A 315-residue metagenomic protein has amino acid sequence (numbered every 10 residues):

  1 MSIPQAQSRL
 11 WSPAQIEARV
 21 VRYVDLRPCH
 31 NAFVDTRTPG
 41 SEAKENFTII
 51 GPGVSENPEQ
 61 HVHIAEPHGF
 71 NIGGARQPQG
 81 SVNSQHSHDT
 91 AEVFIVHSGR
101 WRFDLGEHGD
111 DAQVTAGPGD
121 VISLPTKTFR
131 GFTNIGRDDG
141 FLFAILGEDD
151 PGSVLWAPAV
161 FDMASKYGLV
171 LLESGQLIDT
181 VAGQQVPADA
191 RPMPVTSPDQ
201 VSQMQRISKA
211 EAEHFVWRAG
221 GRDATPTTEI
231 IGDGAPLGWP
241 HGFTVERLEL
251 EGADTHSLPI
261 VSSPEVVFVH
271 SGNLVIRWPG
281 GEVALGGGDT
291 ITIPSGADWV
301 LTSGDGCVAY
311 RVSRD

Functional and structural regions predicted by a protein language model:
M1-H68, L171-G252, S257: A short, N-terminal "cap"/entry segment at the start of jelly-roll beta-barrel domains of the cupin/DSBH fold
S2-S12, F129-Q205, V300-D315: Double-stranded beta-helix
Q60-A65, V82-H88, L105, Q113-V114 (+6 more regions): Short histidine-centered beta-strand/loop micro-motifs that create catalytic or ligand/metal-coordination sites
G69, G74-Q79, S87-E107, E249-L250 (+1 more regions): Short, conserved beta-strand element in jelly-roll/cupin
R100-R102, F129, D139, V266 (+3 more regions): Structural motif
E107-P125, P279-A297: Short acidic-glycine-tyrosine-enriched beta hairpin
G234-V275, P279, G306-A309: Intrinsically disordered, low-complexity segments enriched in Gly and acidic/Ser/Thr residues that form flexible
